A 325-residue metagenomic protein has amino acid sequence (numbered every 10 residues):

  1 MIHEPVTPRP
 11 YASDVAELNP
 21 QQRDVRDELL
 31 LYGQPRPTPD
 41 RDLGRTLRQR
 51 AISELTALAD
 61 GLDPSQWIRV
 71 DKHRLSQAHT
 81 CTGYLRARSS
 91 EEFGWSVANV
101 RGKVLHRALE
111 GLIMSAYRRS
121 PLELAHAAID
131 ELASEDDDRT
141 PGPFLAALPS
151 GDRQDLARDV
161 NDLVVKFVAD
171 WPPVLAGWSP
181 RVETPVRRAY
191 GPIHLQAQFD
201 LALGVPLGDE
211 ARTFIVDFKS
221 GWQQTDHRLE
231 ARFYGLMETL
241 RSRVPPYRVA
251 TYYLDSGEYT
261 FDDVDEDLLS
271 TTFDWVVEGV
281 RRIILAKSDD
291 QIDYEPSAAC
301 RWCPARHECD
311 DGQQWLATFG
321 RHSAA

Functional and structural regions predicted by a protein language model:
M1-N99: C-terminal, charged and often intrinsically disordered regions of DNA end-processing helicases and nucleases
M1-Q21, D27, G33-D40, L240-A325: Metal-dependent nuclease catalytic regions and adjoining charged, substrate-binding loops involved in nucleic-acid end
E92-G102, Q291-S297: Structural motif
W95, D138-R139, P143-A147, D162-D170 (+6 more regions): Charged, terminal alpha-helix-loop-beta segments that serve as non-catalytic nucleic-acid engagement and/or assembly
V97, R101, L105, L156 (+3 more regions): Hydrophobic (often cysteine-bearing) scaffold residues that line and stabilize catalytic clefts of nucleotide/cofactor
G102, H106-I113, G235: Short, amphipathic alpha-helical segments that act as regulatory/interfacial helices in nucleotide-processing proteins
A108-V182: A non-catalytic, helix-rich entry segment at domain boundaries
T184-E278: Mg2+/Mn2+-dependent nuclease catalytic core
